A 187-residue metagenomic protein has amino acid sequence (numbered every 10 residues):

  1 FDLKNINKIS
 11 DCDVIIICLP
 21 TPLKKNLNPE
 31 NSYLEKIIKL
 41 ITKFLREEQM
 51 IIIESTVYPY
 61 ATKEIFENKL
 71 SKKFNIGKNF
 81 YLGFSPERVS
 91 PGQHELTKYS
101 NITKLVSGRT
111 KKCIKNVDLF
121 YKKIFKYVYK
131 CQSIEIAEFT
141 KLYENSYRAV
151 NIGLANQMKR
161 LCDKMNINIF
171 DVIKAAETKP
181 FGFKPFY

Functional and structural regions predicted by a protein language model:
F1-Y187: Structural/interface elements that position substrates and couple domains in central-metabolism enzymes
